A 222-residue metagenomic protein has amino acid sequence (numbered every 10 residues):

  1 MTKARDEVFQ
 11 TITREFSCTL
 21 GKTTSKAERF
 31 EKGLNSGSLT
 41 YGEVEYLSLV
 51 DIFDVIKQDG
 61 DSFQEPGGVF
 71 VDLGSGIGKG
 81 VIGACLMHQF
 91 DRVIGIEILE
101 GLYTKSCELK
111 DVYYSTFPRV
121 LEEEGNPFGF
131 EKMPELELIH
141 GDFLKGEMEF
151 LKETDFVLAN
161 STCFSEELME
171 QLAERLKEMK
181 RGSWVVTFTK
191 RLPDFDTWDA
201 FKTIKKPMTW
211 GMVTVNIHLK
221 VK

Functional and structural regions predicted by a protein language model:
M1-P66: S-adenosyl-L-methionine
G67-G76: Conserved class I S-adenosyl-L-methionine
K79-F90: Conserved SAM-binding loop of SAM-dependent methyltransferases across substrates and taxa, primarily the Class I
G80, G101-L102: Conserved short alpha-helix immediately C-terminal to the canonical SAM/SAH-binding motif I of Rossmann-like
R92-E97: Conserved SAM-binding motif I beta-strand of class I
K105-L151: S-adenosyl-L-methionine
T154-E167: A short SAM/SAH-binding and catalytic strip from SAM-dependent methyltransferases
F164-K222: C-terminal substrate-binding/active-site "lid" region of AdoMet-derived donor-dependent transferases
